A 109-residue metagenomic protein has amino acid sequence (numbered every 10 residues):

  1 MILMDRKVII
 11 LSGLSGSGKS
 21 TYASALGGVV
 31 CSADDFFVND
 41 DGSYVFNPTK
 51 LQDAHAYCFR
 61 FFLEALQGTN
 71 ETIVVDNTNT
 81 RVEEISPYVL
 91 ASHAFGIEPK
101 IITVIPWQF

Functional and structural regions predicted by a protein language model:
M1-D5, A65-G68: Phosphate-binding P-loop
L11: Hydrophobic anchor at the beta1->P-loop junction of P-loop NTPases
L14-S15: The conserved Walker
G18: Conserved glycine(s) of the Walker
Y22: Hydrophobic positions on the alpha1 helix immediately C-terminal to the Walker A/P-loop
V29-D41: Short beta-strand-centered segment that lines the nucleotide-binding/catalytic pocket of NTP-utilizing
V45-T49, F59-N70, T78-F109: Replace "adjacent to P-loop NTPase cores in ATP/GTP-dependent enzymes" with "adjacent to NTP-binding cores
